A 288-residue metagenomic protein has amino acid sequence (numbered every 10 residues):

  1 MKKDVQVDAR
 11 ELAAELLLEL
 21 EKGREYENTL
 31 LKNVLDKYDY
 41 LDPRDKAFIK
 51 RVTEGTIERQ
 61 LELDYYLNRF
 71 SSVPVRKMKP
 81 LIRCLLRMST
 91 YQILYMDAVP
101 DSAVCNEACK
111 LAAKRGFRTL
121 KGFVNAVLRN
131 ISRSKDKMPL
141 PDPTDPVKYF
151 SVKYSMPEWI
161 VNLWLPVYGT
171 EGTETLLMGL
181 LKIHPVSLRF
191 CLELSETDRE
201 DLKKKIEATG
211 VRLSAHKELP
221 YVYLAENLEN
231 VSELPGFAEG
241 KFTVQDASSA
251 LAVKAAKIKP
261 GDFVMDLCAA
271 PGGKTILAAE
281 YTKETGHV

Functional and structural regions predicted by a protein language model:
M1-F150: Non-catalytic accessory regions of SAM-dependent methyltransferases
S134-Y281, T285: Glycine-rich nucleotide cofactor-binding entry segment
